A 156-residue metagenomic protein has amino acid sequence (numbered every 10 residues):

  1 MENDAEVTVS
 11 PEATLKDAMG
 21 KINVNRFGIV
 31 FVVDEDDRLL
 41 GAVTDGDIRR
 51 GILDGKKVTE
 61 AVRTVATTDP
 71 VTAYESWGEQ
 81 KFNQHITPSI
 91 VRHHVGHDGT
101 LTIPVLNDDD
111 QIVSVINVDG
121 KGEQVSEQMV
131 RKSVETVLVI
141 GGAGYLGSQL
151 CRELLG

Functional and structural regions predicted by a protein language model:
M1-N3, L15-D36, L40-T67: Soluble cytosolic regulatory domains appended to membrane proteins
E2, R131-V134: Short helix-loop-beta connector
A5-E6, L15, G78-E79, E123-V130: Short glycine/proline-centered loop/turn elements that form peptide/ligand docking sites
T8-F27, V33, I52, K56 (+2 more regions): The conserved cystathionine-beta-synthase
V24, F31, R38-D54, G99 (+2 more regions): Short beta->alpha transition motifs characteristic of CBS
V71-Y74, S148: Conserved ATP-binding/catalytic motifs of P-loop helicase motor domains
I140-L155: N-terminal Rossmann NAD(P)H-binding glycine-rich loop of SDR-like oxidoreductase domains
